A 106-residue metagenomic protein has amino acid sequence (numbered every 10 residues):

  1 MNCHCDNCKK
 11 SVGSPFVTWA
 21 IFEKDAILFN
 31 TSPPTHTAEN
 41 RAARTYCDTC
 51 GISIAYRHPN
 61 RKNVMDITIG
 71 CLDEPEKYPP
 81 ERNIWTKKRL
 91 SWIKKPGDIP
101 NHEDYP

Functional and structural regions predicted by a protein language model:
M1-P106: A short Gly-Trp-Pro
